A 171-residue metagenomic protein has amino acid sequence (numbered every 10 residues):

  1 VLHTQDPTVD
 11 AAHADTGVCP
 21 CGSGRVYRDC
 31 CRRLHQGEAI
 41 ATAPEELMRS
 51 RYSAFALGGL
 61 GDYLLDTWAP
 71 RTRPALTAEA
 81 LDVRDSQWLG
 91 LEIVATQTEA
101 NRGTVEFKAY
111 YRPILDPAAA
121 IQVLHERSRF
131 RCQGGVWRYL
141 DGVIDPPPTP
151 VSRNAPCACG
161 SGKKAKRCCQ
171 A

Functional and structural regions predicted by a protein language model:
L2-A14, D145-S152: Short, flexible, mixed-charge glycine/proline-rich loop motifs that serve as phosphate/nucleic-acid-contacting
H13-G17, H35-A41, T149: Glycine/tyrosine- and acidic-biased, solvent-exposed loop/turn segments at the edges of beta-strands
A14-R25, R153-K163: Short Cys/His-rich zinc-binding micro-motifs
V18, A95, R127-R129, P156: Short, surface-exposed charged micro-motifs
D29-C31, K166-C169: Cysteine-centered loop/knuckle micro-motif
R33-L76, L81: Core segments of small alpha/beta cavity-forming domains
R84-V123: Surface-exposed, charged secondary-structure patches
V123-P150: Short beta-strand edge/turn micro-motifs at domain boundaries
